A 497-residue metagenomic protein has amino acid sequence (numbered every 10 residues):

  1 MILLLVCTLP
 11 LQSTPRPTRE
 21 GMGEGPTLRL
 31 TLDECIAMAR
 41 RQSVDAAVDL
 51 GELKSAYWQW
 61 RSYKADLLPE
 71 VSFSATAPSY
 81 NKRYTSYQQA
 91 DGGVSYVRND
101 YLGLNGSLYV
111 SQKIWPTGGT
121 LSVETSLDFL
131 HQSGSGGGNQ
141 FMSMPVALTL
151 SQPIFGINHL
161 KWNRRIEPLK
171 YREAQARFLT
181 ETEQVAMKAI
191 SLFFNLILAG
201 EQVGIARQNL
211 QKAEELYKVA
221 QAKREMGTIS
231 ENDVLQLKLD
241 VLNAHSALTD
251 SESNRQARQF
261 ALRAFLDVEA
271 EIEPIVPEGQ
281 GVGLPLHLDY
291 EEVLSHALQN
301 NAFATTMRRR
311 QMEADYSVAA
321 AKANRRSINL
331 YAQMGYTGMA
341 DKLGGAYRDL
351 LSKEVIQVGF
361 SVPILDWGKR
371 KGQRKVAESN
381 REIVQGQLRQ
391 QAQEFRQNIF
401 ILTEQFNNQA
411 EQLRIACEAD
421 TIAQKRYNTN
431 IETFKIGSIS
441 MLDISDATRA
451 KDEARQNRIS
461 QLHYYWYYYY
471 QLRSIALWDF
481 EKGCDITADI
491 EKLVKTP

Functional and structural regions predicted by a protein language model:
L3-Q12: Hydrophobic h-region of N-terminal signal peptides that target proteins for export in Gram-negative bacteria
L11-G25, S72, S79-Y84, A270-V276 (+2 more regions): Acidic, low-complexity, intrinsically disordered peripheral segments
G21-I36: Regulatory alphaC helix of protein kinase catalytic domains
L30, R165-Y171, Q175-H296, Q405 (+4 more regions): Periplasmic alpha-helical coiled-coil/stalk elements that build and connect Gram-negative outer-membrane
A37-F155, M187, V268, L294-G372 (+2 more regions): A small-residue-enriched
V48-Y63, E181, V185-A206, E215 (+6 more regions): Amphipathic alpha-helical coiled-coil segments
L160, R164, W367-R370, R374: Interdomain signal-transducing alpha-helical coiled-coil linkers
S251, A302, V384, Q461: Metallo-beta-lactamase
